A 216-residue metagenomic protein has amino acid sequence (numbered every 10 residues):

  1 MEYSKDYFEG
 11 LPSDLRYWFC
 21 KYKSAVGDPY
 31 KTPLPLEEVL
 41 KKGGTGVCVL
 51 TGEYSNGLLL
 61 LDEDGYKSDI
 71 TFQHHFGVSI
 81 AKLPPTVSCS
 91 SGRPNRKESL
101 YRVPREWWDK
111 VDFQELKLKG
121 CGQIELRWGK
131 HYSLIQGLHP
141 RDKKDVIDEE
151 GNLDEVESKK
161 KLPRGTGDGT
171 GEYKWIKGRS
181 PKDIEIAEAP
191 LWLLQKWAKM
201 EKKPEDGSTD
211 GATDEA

Functional and structural regions predicted by a protein language model:
M1-D214: Conserved phosphate/metal-binding and DNA-contacting active-site motifs used in DNA phosphodiester-bond processing
